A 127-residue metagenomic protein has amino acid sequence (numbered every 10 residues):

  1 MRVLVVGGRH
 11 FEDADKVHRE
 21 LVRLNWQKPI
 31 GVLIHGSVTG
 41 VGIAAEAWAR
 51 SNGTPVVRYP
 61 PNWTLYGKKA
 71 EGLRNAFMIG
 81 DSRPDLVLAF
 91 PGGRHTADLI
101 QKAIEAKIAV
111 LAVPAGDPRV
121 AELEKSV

Functional and structural regions predicted by a protein language model:
R2, F11-S126: Acidic/glycine-enriched connector segments
